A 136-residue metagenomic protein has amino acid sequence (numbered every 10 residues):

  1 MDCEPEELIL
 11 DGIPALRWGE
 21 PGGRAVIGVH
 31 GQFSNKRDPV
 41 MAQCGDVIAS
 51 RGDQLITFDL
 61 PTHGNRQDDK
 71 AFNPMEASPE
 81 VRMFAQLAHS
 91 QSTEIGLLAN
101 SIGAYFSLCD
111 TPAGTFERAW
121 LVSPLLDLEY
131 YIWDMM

Functional and structural regions predicted by a protein language model:
M1-P21: N-terminal cap/lid segment of alpha/beta-hydrolase-fold proteins
G22-G23, H30-N35: Active-site glycine-rich loops that stabilize anionic/oxyanionic intermediates across multiple enzyme folds
F33-G45: The serine-hydrolase catalytic nucleophile loop
G45-Q67: Conserved alpha/beta-hydrolase
H63-Q91: Catalytic nucleophile-loop/oxyanion-hole region of alpha/beta-hydrolase and closely related hydrolase-like folds
S90-S101: Alpha/beta-hydrolase fold nucleophile elbow
A99-C109: Glycine-rich nucleophile elbow surrounding the catalytic serine of serine-hydrolase chemistry
A113-M136: Hydrolase active-site cap/lid region
